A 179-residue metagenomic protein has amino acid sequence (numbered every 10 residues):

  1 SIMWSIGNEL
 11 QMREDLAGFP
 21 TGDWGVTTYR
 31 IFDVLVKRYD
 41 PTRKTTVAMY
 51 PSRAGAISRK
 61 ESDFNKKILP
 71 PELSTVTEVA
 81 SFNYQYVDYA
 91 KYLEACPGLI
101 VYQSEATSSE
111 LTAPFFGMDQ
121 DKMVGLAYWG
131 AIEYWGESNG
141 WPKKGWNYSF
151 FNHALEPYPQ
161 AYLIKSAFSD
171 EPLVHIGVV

Functional and structural regions predicted by a protein language model:
I2-S5, A17-G18, V26-A56, P71-V179: Substrate-binding clefts and catalytic carboxylate motifs of secreted carbohydrate-active enzymes
M3-S5, L10-D15, N65-K67: Aromatic- and acidic-residue-enriched carbohydrate-binding clefts of CAZyme catalytic domains
G22: Flexible, glycine- and charge-enriched loops at secondary-structure boundaries
S58-N65, F82: Short gly/ser/thr-rich secondary-structure transition/capping motifs
